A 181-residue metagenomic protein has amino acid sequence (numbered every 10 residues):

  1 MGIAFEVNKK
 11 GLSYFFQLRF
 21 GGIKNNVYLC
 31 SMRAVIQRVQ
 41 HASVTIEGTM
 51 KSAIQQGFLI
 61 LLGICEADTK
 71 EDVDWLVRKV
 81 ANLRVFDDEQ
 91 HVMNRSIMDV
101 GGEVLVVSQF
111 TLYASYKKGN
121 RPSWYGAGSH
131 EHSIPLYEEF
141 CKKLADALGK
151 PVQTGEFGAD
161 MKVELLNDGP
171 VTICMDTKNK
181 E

Functional and structural regions predicted by a protein language model:
A4-V7, V27: Acidic, Ala/Val/Gly-enriched low-complexity intrinsically disordered segments
L18: Cationic, low-complexity basic patches in intrinsically disordered or flexible, solvent-exposed regions
S31-N120, P135-E181: N-terminal, polar/charged subdomain of small-to-medium soluble alpha/beta proteins
G119-A127: Short hinge/gating elements
G126-P135: A short acidic, glycine-rich active-site loop that binds or catalyzes chemistry on phosphate/adenosine moieties
